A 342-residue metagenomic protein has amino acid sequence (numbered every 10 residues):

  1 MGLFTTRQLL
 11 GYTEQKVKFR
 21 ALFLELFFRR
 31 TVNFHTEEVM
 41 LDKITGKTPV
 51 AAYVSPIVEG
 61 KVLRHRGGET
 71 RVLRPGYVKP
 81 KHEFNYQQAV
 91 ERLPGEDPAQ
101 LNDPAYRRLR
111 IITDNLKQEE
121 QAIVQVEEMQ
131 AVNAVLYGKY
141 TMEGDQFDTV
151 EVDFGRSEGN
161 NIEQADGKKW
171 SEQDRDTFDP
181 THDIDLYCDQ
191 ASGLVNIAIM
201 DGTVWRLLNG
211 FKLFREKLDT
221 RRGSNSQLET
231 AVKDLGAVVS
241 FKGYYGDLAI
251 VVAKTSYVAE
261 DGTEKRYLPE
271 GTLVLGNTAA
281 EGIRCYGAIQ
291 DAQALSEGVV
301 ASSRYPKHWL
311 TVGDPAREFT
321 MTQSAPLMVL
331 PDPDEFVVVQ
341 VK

Functional and structural regions predicted by a protein language model:
M1-M40, V329-K342: N-terminal alpha-helical "arm" segments
E25-L26, H182-D185, P306: Short alpha-helical segments and helix-capping/turn motifs at coil-helix boundaries
R30-P98: Assembly/oligomerization interface modules of large self-assembling protein complexes
G60, D145, G262-T263: Intrinsic-disorder/low-complexity loop/linker signature
V78-R156, D179-D183, Y187-V204, A316-Q323: Long, contiguous amphipathic alpha-helices that act as assembly "spine/axial" helices in icosahedral shell and virion
N161-T177, H182-D183: Glycine- and small hydrophobic-enriched segments that form the cores of compact globular domains
F178-G236: Ordered core of a single globular domain
R215-K342: Sequence/fold signature of self-assembling virion shell proteins
